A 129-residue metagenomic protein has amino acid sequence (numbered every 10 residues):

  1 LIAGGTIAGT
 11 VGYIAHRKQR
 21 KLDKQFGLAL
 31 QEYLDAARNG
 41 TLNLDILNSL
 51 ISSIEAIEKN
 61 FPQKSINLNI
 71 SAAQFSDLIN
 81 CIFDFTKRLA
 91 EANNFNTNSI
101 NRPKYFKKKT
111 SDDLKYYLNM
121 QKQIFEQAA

Functional and structural regions predicted by a protein language model:
L1-D23: Short hydrophobic alpha-helical membrane-entry/anchor segments
R17-D35: Membrane-proximal helical linkers
Q31-A129: Long, helix-rich, hydrophobic modules that act as membrane-proximal anchors or helical bundle/coiled-coil regulators
